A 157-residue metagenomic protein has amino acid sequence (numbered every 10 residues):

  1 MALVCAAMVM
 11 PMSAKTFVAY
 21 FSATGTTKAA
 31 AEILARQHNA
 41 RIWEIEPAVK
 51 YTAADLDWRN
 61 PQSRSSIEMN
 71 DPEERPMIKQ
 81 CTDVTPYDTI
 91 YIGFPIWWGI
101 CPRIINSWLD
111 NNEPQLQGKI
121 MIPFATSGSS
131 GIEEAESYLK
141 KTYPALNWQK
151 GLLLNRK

Functional and structural regions predicted by a protein language model:
V4-I92, G99-C101, D110: N-terminal beta1-alpha1-beta2 submodule of the flavodoxin-like/Rossmannoid cofactor-binding fold
S22, I96, A125-G128: A mature extracytoplasmic/lumenal domain signature
A29, R103-S107, E133-S137: Generic recognition of short, well-ordered alpha-helical segments
D110-Q117: Conserved helix-turn-beta segment immediately C-terminal to the redox Cys motif in thioredoxin-like folds
Q117, I122-N155: Short, glycine-/small-residue-rich phosphate/pyrophosphate-handling segment
